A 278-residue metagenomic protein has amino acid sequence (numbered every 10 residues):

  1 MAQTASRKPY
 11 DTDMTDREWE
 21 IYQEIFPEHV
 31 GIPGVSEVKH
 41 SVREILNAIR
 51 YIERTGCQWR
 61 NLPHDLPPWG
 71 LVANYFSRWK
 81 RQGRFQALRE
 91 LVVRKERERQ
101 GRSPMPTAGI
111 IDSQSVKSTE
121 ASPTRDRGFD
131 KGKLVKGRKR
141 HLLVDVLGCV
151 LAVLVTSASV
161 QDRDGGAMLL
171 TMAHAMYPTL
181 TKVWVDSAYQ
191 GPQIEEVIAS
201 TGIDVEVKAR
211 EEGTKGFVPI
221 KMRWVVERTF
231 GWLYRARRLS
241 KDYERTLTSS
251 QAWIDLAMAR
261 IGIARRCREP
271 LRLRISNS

Functional and structural regions predicted by a protein language model:
M1-S278: Short alpha-helical elements
